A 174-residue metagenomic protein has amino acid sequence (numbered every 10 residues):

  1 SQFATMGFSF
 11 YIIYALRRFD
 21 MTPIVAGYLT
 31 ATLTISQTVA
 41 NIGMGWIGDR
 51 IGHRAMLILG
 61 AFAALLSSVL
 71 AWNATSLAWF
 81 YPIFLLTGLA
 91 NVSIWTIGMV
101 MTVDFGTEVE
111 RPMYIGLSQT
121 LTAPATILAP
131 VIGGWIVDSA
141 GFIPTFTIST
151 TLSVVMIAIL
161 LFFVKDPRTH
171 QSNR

Functional and structural regions predicted by a protein language model:
S9-I24: Short amphipathic helix-loop junctions that connect adjacent transmembrane helices in Major Facilitator Superfamily/SLC
P23-I24, E108-S118: Loop-to-transmembrane helix entry/capping segments in MFS-fold secondary transporters and related SLC/MFSD carriers
A40-G52, V137: Helix-to-loop junctions at the C-terminal end of transmembrane segments in multipass secondary transporters
R50-A61: Cytoplasmic membrane-interface "Motif A"-like loop-to-helix N-cap segments of 12-TM Major Facilitator Superfamily
F62-T75: C-terminal ends and interior cores of transmembrane alpha-helices in multi-pass membrane transporters/permeases
W72-F84: Helix-loop junctions at membrane interfaces in 12-TM secondary transporters
S93-G106: Intracellular juxtamembrane helix-capping segments at the cytosolic ends of symmetry-related transmembrane helices
W135-S153: A membrane-interface helix-boundary motif in multi-pass transporters
